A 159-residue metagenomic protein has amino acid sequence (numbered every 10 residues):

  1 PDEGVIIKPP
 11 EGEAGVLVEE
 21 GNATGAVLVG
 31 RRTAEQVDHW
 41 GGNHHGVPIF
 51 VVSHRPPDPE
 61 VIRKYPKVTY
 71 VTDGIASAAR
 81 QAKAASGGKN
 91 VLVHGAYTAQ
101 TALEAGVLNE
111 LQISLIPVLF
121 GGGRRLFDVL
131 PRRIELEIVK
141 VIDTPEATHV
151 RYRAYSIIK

Functional and structural regions predicted by a protein language model:
P1-A105, P117-K159: Portal/gating segments that form or line small-molecule/metal binding sites
V107-N109: Short acidic amphipathic segments
